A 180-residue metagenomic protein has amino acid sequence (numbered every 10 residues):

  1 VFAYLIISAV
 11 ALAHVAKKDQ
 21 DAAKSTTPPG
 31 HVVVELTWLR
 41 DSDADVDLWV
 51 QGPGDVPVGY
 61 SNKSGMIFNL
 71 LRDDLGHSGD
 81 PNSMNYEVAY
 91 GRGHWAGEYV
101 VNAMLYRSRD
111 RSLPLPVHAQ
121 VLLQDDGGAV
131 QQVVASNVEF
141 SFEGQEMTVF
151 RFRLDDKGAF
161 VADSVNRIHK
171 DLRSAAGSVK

Functional and structural regions predicted by a protein language model:
V1-F2: N-terminal Sec-pathway targeting helices
I6, V10-K180: Intrinsic-disorder/low-complexity signal
